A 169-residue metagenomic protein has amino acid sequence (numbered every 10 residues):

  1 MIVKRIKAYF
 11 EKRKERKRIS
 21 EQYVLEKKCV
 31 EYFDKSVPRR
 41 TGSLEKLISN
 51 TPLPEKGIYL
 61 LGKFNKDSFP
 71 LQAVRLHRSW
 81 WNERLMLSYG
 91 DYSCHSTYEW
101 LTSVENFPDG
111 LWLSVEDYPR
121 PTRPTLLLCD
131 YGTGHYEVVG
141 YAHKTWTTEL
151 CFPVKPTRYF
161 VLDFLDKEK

Functional and structural regions predicted by a protein language model:
I2-K169: Structural boundary micro-motifs
